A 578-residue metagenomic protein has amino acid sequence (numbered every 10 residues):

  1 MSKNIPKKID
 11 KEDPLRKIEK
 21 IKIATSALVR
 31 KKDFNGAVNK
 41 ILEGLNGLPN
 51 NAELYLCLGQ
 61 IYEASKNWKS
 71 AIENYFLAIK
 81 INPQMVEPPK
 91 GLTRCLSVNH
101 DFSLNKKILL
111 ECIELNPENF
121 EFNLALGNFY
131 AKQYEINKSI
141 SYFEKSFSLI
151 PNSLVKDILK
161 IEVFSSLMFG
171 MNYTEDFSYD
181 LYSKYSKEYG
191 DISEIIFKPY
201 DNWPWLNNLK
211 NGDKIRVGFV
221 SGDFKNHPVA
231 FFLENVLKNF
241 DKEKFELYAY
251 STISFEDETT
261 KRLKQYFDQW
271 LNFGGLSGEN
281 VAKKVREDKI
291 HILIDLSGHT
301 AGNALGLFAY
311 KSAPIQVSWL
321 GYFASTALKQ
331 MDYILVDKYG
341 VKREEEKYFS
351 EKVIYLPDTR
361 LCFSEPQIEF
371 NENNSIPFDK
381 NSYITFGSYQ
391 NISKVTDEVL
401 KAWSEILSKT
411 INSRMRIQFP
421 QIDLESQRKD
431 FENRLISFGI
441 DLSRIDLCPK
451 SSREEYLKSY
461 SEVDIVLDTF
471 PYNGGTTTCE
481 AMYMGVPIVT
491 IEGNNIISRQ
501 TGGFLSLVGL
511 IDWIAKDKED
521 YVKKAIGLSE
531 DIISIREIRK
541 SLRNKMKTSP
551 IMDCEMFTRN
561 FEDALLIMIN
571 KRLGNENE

Functional and structural regions predicted by a protein language model:
M1-Y383, K401, S437-I440, L447 (+4 more regions): Alpha-helical solenoid repeat scaffolds of the TPR/TPR-like class and their adjacent stem/linker regions that mediate
V220, Y389-Q390, Q418: Short hydrophobic "strand-cap" motifs at the C-terminus of beta-strands
K244-E246, S404-S437: A conserved nucleotide-sugar
S297, D468-G474, E492: Short Ser/Thr-rich beta->loop micro-motif in glycosyltransferases that lines and helps position the nucleotide-sugar
L467, A481: Donor-sugar nucleotide-binding helix/loop cap in glycosyltransferases
M482-Y483, S506: Short alpha-helix at the nucleotide-sugar/activated-sugar donor binding site of glycosyltransferases and closely
P487-I496: Short hydrophobic beta-strand element within catalytic cores of glycosyltransferases and related nucleotide-activated
S498-G509: Short acidic/histidine- and often glycine-rich active-site loop of Leloir-type glycosyltransferases that engages
